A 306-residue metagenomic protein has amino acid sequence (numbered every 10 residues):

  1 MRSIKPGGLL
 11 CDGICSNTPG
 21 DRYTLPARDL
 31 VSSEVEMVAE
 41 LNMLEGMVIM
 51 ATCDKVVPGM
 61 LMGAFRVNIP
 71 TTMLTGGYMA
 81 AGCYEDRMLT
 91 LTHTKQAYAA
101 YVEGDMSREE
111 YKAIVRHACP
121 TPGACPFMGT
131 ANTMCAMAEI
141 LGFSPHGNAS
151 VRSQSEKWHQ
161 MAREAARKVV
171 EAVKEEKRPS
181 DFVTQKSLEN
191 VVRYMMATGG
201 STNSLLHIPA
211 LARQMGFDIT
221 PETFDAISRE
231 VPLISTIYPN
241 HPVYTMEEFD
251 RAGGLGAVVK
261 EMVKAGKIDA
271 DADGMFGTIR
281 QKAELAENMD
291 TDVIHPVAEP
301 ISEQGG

Functional and structural regions predicted by a protein language model:
S3, G7, P19-T24, V57 (+2 more regions): Catalytic or ion-coupling anion/metal-binding cores of large enzyme and transporter domains
L10-I14, V57-P58: Short active-site-adjacent helix-start/loop capping segments
G13-D29: Charged, often glycine-rich, active-site loop that binds/positions anionic groups
D29-L30, M73: Acidic, His- and aromatic-enriched active-site or binding-groove loops in soluble protein domains that engage sugars
L30-N42: Short, well-structured alpha-helical segments in soluble
L30-V31, T52-V56, K186: Short, glycine/acidic-rich beta->alpha junctions
A39-M60, T71-T75: A short, small-residue-rich loop immediately preceding and capping a beta-strand
